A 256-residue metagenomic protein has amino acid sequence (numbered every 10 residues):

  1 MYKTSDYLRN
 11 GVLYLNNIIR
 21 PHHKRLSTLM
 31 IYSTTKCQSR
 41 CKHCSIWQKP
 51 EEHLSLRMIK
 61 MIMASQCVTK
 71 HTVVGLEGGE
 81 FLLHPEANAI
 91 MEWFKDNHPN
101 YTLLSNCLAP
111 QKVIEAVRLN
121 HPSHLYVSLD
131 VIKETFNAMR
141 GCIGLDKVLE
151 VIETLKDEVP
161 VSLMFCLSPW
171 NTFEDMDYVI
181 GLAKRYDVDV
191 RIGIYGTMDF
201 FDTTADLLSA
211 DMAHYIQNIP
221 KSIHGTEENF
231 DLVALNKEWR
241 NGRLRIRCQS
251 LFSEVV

Functional and structural regions predicted by a protein language model:
Y2-S123, D211: Conserved alpha-helical substructure of the radical SAM core
Y32, L54, S123-V255: Radical SAM enzyme [4Fe-4S]-AdoMet core and its adjacent flexible, acidic and glycine-rich loops/tails across
